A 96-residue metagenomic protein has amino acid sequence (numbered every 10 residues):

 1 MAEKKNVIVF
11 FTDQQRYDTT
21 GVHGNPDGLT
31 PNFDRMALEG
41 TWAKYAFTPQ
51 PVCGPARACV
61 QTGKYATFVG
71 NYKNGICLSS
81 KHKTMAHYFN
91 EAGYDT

Functional and structural regions predicted by a protein language model:
M1-T96: Formylglycine-dependent sulfatase
